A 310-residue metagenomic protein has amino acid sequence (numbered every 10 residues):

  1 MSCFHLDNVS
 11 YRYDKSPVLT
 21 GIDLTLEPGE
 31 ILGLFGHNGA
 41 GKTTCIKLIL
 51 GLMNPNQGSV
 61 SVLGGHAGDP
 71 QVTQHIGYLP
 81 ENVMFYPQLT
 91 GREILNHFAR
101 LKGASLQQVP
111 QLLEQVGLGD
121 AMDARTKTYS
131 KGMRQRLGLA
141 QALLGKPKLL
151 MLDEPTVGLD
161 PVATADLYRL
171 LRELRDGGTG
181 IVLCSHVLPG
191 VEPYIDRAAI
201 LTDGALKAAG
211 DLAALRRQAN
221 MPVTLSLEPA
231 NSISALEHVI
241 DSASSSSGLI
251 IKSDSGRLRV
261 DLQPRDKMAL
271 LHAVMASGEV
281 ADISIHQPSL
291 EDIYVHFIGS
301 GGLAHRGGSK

Functional and structural regions predicted by a protein language model:
C3-F4, Y11-L183, L188-T202, K207-A208: ABC transporter nucleotide-binding domains
S59, T224, D282-S284: Residues at or immediately flanking beta-strands
L63, V72, G103, R217-N220 (+3 more regions): A generic structural signal for secondary-structure junctions that act as hinges or helix/strand caps at the edges
R169-D261: ABC transporter nucleotide-binding domain
P264-K310: C-terminal coupling/interaction segments
